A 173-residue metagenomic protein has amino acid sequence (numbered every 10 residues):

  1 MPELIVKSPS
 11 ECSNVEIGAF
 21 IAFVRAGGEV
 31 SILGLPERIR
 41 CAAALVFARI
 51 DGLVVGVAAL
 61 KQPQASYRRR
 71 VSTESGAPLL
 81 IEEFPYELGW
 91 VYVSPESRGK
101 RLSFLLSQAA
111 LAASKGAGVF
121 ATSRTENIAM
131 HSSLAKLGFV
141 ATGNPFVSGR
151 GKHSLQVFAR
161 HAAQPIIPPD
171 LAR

Functional and structural regions predicted by a protein language model:
M1-P36, L45, R49-V54: Short amphipathic alpha-helix that is part of the acyltransferase structural core
E3, V147-R173: C-terminal "cap" of GNAT-fold acetyltransferases
R40-A42: Short, small/polar residue-rich loop motifs at catalytic or cofactor-binding pockets
L53-W90, S148-K152: Conserved acyl-donor/pantetheine-binding loop and adjacent beta-alpha core of acyl/acetyltransferases and related
W90-V93, G99-A112, S132, K136: Conserved acetyl-CoA-binding loop-helix of GNAT-fold acetyltransferases
A113-E126: Conserved GNAT acetyl-CoA-binding A-motif
T125-S148: Conserved active-site alpha-helix within GNAT-family acetyltransferase domains
